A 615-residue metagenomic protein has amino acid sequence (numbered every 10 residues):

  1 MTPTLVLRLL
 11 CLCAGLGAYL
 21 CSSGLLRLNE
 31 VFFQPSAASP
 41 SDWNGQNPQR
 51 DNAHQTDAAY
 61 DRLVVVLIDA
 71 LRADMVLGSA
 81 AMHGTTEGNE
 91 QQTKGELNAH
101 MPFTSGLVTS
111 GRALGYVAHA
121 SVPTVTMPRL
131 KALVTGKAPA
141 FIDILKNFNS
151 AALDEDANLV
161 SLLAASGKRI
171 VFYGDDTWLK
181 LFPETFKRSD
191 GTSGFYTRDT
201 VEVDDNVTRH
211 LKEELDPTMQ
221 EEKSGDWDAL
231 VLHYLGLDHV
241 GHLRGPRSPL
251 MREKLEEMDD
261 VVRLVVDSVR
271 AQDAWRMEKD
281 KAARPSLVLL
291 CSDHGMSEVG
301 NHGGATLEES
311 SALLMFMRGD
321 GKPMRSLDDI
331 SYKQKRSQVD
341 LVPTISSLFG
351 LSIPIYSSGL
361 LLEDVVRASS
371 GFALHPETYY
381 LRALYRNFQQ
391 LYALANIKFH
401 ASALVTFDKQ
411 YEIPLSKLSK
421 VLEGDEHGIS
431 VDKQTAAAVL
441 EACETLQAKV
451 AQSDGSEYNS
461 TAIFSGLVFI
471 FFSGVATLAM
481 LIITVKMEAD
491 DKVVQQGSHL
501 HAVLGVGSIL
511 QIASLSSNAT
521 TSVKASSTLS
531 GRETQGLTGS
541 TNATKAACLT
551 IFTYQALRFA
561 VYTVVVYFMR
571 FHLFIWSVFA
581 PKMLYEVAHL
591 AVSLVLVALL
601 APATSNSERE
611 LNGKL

Functional and structural regions predicted by a protein language model:
T2-A59, K146-N147, E155-A157, D176-F195 (+4 more regions): Membrane-interface soluble catalytic domains
R8-L28, F33, A38-R50, Q55 (+4 more regions): Active-site-proximal alpha/beta segments of enzymes that process anionic O-linked groups
G45-D51, Q55-A59, V201-K223, L230 (+1 more regions): A long, amphipathic alpha-helix that forms part of the scaffold/cap immediately adjacent to metal-dependent active
V65-L67, A229-H233, L289, M315: Structural motif
A70-G78, G295-E298: Short acidic, Gly/Ser-rich segments with clustered Asp/Glu that frequently serve as metal-coordination loops in enzyme
L71, A138, L235, G295 (+1 more regions): Solvent-exposed coil/turn segments that connect beta secondary-structure elements in extracytoplasmic/periplasmic
Q91, G95, R198-E202, P249-E256 (+2 more regions): Alpha-helix capping and helix-loop boundary segments enriched in small/acidic/polar residues
R129, D228, S286-L287, S310-A312: Envelope-exposed proteins and targeting segments
